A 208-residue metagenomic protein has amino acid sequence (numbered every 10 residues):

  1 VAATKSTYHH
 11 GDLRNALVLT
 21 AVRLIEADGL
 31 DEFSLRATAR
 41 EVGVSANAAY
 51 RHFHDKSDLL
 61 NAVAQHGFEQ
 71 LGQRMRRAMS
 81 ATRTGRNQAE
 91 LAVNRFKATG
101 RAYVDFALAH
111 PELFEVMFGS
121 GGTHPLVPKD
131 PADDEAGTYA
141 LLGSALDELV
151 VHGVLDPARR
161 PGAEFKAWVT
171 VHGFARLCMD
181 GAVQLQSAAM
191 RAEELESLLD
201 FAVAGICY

Functional and structural regions predicted by a protein language model:
V1-D12, R23, T82-A89: N-terminal intrinsically disordered/low-complexity leader segments
L13-A21, T38, V63-G67, L71 (+2 more regions): Generic hydrophobic, amphipathic alpha-helix propensity
A16, A27-D58, A62: Helix-turn-helix
R76-L113, E164-A167: Hydrophobic alpha-helical connector segments
E90, L126-V154, P161-F165, E193-A204: Amphipathic alpha-helical packing segments from all-alpha helical-bundle domains
D105-S144, L155, L185-A189: Short secondary-structure transition hinges
S144, E148, W168-Q186, V203-Y208: Amphipathic C-terminal alpha-helical segment
